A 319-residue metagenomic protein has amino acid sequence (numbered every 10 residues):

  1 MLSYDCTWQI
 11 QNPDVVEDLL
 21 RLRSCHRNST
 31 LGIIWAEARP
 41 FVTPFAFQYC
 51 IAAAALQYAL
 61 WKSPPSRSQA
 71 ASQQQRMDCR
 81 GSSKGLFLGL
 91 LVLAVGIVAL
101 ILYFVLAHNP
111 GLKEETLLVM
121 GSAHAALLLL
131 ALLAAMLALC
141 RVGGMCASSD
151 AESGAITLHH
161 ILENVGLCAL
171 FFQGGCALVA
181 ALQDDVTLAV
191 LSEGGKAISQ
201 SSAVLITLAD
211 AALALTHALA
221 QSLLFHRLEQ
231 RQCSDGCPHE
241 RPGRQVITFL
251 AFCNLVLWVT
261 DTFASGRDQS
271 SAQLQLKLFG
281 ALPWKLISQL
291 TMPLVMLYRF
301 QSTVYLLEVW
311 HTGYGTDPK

Functional and structural regions predicted by a protein language model:
M1-I34, L191-G194, N254-L282, L286: Extracellular/lumenal N-termini and interhelical loops of multi-pass eukaryotic membrane proteins
M1-L2, T7-W8, Y58-A71, V186 (+1 more regions): Amphipathic alpha-helical scaffolding segments
N12-V15, L19-V119, L139-A147, L282 (+2 more regions): Extended repeat-based solenoid scaffolds, especially LRR ectodomains and other repeat-derived architectures
W35-Y49, G81-L93, K113-L130, G154-L167 (+3 more regions): Transmembrane alpha-helices of multi-pass eukaryotic membrane proteins
Y49-L56, V95-L102, L127-L137, G166-Q183 (+3 more regions): Membrane-embedded alpha-helical transmembrane segments of multi-pass integral membrane proteins
Y58-L93, L133-A169, Q221-A251, L307-K319: Helix-loop boundary elements of multi-pass alpha-helical membrane proteins
V98-A123, C140-S153, F172-T207, H226-P238 (+1 more regions): Membrane-lumen (extracellular) interface motif
K196-A203, C233, P238-L307, H311-P318: Membrane-proximal bilayer-interacting regions
